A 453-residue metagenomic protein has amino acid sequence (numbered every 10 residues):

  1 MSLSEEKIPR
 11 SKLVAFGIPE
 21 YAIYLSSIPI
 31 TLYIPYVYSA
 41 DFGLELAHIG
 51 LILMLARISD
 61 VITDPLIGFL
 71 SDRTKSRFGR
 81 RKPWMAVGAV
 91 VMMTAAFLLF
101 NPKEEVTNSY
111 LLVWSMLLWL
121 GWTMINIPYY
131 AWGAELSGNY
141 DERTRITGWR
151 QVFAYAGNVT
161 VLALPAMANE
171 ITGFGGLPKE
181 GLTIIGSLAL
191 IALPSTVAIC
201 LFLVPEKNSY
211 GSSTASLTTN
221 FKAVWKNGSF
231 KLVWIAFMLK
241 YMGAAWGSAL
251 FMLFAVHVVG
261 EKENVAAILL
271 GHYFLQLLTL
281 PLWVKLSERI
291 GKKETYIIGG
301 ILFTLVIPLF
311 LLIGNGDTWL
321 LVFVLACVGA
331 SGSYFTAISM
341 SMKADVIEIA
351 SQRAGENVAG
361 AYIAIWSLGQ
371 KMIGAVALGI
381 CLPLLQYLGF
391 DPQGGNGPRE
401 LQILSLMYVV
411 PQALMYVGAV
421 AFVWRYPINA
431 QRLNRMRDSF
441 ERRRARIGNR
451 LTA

Functional and structural regions predicted by a protein language model:
S2-A453: Membrane-embedded alpha-helical bundles of multi-pass transporters/translocases, especially carrier/permease families
